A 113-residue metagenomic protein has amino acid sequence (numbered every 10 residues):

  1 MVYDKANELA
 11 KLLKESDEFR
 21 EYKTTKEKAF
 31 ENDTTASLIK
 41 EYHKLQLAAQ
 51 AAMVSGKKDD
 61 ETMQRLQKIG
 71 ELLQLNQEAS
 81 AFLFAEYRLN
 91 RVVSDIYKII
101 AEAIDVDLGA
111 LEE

Functional and structural regions predicted by a protein language model:
M1-E113: Terminal, compositionally biased segments used for targeting/anchoring and flexible tails
